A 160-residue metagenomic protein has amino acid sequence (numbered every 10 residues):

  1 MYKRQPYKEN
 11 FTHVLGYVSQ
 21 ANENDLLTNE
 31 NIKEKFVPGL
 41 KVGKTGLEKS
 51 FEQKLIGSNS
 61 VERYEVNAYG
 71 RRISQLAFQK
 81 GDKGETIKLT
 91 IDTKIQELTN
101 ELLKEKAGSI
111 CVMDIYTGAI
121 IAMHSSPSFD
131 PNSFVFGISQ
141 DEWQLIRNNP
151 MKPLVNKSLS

Functional and structural regions predicted by a protein language model:
M1-Y2, G118: Short, basic, low-complexity termini and linkers enriched in Ser/Thr/Gly/Pro that act as targeting/leader peptides
K3-S109, M123-S158: Extracytoplasmic/periplasmic proteins that interact with beta-lactams or build/remodel peptidoglycan
D114-I121: Short, glycine-anchored, charge-dense loop/turn motifs used at functional sites
